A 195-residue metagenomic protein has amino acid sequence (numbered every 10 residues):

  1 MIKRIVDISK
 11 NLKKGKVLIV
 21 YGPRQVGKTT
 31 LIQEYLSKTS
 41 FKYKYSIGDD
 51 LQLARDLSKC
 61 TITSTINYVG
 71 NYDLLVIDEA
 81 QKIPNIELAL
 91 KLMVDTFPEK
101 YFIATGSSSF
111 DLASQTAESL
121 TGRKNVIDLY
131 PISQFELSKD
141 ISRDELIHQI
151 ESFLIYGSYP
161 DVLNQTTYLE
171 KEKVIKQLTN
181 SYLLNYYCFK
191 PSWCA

Functional and structural regions predicted by a protein language model:
M1-K13: Pre-Walker A adenine-sensing motif
V20: Hydrophobic anchor at the beta1->P-loop junction of P-loop NTPases
K28: Conserved lysine of the Walker
L31, Y35: Hydrophobic positions on the alpha1 helix immediately C-terminal to the Walker A/P-loop
Y43-L74: Short glycine-rich substrate-engagement loop in P-loop NTPases that contacts/grips substrate
E87-F110, E118-S119: Conserved catalytic/switch belt of AAA+ P-loop NTPases
F110-V126, I141: Short regulatory helix/loop adjacent to the ATP-binding pocket of P-loop NTPases
D128-A195: Interdomain hinge/linker elements that couple catalytic modules in large macromolecular machines
